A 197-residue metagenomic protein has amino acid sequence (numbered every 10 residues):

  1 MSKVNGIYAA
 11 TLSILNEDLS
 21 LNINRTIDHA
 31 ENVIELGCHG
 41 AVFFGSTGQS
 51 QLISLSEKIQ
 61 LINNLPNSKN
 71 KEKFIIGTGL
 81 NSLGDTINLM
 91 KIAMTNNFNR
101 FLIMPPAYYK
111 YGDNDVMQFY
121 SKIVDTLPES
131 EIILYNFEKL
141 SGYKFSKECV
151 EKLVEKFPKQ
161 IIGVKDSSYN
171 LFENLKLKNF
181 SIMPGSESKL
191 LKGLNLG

Functional and structural regions predicted by a protein language model:
S2-K144, V150, I161: Active-site beta->alpha loop and helix N-cap motifs at the rims of alpha/beta catalytic domains
V124-P128, F137-G197: Catalytic alpha/beta core domains of metabolic enzymes, predominantly
